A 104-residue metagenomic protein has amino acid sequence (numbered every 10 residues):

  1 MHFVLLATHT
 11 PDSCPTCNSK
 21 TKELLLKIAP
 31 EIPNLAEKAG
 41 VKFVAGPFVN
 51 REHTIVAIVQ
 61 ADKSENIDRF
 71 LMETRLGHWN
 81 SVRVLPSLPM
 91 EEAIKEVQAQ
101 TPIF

Functional and structural regions predicted by a protein language model:
M1-H53, D62-N66, L88, E92-F104: Short S/T/G/P-rich N-terminal loop/turn motif that feeds into the first structured element of a domain
I55-A57: A generic structural motif
Q60-E92: An amphipathic, aromatic/His-enriched active-site/gating alpha helix that lines ligand/cofactor pockets
